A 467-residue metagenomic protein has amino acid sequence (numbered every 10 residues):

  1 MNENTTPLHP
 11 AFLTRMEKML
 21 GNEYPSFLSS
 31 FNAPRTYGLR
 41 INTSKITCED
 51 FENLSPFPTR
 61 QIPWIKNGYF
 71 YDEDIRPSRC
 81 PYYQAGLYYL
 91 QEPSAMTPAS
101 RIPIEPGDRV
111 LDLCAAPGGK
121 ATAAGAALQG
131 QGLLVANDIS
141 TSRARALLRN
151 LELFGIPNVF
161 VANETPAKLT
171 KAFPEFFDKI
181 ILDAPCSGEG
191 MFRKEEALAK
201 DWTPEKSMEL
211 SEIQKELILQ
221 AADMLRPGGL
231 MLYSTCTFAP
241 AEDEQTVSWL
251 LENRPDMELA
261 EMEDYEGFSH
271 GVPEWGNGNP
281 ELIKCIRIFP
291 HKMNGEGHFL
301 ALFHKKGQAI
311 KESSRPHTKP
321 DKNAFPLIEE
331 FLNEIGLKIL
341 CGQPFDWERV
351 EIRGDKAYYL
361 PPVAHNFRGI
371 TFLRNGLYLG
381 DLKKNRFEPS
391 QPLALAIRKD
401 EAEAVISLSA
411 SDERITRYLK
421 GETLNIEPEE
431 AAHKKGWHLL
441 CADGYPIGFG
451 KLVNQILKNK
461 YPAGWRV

Functional and structural regions predicted by a protein language model:
M1-E52, E296, K306-V467: Polybasic, low-complexity RNA-engagement segments
Y37-M96: Conserved AdoMet
G107-A116: Conserved class I S-adenosyl-L-methionine
P117-G130: Conserved SAM-binding loop of SAM-dependent methyltransferases across substrates and taxa, primarily the Class I
L128-Q129, L225-P227: Helix-to-beta-strand junctions that scaffold the AdoMet/dcAdoMet cofactor pocket in Class I SAM-dependent enzymes
N137-E175: S-adenosyl-L-methionine
S142, K179-L219, C236-D243, E266-S269 (+1 more regions): Mobile active-site "lid"/loop adjacent to the S-adenosyl-L-methionine
F177, L230-Y233, F238-Y358: Class I S-adenosyl-L-methionine
